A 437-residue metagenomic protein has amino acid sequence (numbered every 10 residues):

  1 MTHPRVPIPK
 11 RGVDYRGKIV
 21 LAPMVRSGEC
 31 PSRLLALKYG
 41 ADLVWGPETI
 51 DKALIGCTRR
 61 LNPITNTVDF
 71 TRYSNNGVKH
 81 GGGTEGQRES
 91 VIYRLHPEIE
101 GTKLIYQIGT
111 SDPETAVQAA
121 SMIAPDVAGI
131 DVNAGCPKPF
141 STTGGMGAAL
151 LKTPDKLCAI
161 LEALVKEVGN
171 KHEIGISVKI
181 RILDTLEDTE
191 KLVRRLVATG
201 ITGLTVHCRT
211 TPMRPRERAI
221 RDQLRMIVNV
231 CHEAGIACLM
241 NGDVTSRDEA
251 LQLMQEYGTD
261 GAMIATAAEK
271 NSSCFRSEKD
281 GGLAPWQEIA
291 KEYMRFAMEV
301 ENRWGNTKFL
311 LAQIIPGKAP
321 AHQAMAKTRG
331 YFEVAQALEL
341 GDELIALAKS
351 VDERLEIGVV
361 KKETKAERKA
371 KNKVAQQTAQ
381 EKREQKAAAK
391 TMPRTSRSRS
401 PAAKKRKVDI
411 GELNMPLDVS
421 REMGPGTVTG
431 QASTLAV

Functional and structural regions predicted by a protein language model:
M1-V25, C30-P31, K38, G81-G83 (+6 more regions): Alpha/beta catalytic cores of nucleotide-metabolism and tRNA/nucleoside-modifying enzymes
T2-V13, R26-M122: Glycine-rich, positively charged N-terminal anion/phosphate-binding segment
M24-R26, T49-D51, G109-S111, G135-P137 (+4 more regions): Active-site beta-loop-alpha junctions enriched in small/polar residues
G46, G129-K138, A198-R209, A262-E269: Non-cysteine beta-strand/loop elements that form the S-adenosyl-L-methionine
G46, I130-A134, H172-I180, G203-H207 (+2 more regions): Short beta-strand segments at enzyme active-site cores
T49-I55, A134-A148, T205-M213: Conserved radical SAM core fold
D69-G175, R181-T185, T189: Active-site beta->alpha loop and helix N-cap motifs at the rims of alpha/beta catalytic domains
Q107, N133, K152-P154, T205-R209 (+2 more regions): Catalytic beta/alpha-barrel core
